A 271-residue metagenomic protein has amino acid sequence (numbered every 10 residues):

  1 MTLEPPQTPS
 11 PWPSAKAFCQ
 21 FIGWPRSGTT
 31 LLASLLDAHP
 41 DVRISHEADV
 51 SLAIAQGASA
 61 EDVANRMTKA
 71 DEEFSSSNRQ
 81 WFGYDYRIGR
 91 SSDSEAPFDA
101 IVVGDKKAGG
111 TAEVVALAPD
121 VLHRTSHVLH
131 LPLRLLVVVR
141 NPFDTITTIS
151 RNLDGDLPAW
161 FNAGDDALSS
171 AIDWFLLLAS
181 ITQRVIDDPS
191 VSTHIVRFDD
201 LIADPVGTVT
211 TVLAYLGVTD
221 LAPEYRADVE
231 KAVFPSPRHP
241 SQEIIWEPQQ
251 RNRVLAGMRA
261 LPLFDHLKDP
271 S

Functional and structural regions predicted by a protein language model:
M1-P97, A227-S236: PAPS-dependent sulfotransferase catalytic core
M1-Q20, P25, S150-L153, A167 (+4 more regions): PAPS-dependent sulfotransferases, especially Golgi type II membrane carbohydrate sulfotransferases
I22, D62, V102-V103, L136 (+2 more regions): General helical secondary-structure elements
I22, V42-I44, V196, I202 (+1 more regions): Hydrophobic aliphatic residue packing
S45-H46, L135, A222, L267: A generic structural-conservation signal
H46, G57-E61, S150, W160-A163 (+2 more regions): Short alpha-helical interface elements
N65-K69, E73-S76, G83, K107-P132 (+3 more regions): Anion-recognition interface
F98-P223: PAPS-dependent sulfotransferase catalytic domain
